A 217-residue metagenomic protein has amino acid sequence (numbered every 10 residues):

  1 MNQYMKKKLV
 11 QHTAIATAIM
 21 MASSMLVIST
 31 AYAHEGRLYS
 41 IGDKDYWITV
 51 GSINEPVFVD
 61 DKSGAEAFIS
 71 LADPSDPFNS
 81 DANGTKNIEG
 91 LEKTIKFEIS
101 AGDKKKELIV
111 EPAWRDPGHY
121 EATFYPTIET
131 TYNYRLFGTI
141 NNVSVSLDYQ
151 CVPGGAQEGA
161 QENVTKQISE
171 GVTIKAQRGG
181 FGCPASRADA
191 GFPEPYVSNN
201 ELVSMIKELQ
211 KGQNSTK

Functional and structural regions predicted by a protein language model:
N2-T17: Bacterial N-terminal signal peptides that target proteins for export
M21-T30: C-terminal segment of classical bacterial N-terminal signal peptides
T30-T216: N-terminal soluble domains immediately following signal/targeting peptides that reside in extracytoplasmic
